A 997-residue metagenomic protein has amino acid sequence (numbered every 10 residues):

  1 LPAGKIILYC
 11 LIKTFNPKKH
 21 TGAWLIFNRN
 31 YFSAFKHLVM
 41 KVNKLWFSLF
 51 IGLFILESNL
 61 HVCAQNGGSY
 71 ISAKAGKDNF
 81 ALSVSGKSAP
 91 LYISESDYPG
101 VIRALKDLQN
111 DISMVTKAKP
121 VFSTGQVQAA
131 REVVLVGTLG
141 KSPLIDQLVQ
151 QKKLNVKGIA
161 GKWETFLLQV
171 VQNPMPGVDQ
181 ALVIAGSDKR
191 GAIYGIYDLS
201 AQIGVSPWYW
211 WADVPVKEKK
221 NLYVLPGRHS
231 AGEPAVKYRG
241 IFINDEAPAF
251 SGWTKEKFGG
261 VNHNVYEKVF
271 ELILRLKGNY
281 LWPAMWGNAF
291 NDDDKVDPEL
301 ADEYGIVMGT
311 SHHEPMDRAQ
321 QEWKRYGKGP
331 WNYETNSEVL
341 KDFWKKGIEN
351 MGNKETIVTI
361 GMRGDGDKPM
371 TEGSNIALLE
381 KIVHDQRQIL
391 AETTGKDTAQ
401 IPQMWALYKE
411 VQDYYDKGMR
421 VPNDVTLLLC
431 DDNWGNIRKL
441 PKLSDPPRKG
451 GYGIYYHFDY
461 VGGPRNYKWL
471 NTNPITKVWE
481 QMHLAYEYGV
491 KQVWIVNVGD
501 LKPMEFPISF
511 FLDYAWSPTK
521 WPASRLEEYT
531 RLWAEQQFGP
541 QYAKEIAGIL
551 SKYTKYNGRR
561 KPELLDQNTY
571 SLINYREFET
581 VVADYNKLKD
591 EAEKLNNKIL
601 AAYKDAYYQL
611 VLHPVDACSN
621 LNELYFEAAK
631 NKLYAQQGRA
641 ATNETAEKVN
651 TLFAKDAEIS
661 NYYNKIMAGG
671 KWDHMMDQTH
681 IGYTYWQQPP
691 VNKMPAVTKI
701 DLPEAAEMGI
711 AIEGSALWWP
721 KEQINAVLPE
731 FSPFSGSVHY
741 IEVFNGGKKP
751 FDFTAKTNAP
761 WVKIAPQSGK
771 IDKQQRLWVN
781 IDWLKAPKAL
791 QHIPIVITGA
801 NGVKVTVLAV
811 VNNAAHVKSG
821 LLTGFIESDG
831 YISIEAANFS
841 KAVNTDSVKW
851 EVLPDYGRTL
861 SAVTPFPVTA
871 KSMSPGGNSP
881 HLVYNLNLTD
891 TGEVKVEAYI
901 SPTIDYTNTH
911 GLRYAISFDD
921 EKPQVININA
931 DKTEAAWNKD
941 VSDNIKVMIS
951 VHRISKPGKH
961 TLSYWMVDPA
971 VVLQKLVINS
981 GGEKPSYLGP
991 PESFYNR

Functional and structural regions predicted by a protein language model:
L1-G67: Bacterial Sec-dependent N-terminal signal peptides
Q65-E233, D890: Contiguous, structured surface segment used for ligand recognition
Q65-K87, P689-P690, M694, L822 (+1 more regions): N-terminal pre-domain segments of enzymes
Q150-E334, G352, T398, M404-Y408 (+5 more regions): Feature activates predominantly on carbohydrate-active enzymes
V216-Y223, D292-E303, P330-K449, V582 (+2 more regions): Gly/Pro-rich turn-and-neighbor structural signature
N279-W282, N288, L429-G435, P441-Y603 (+1 more regions): Structured mid-domain segments that build the active-site/substrate or prosthetic-cofactor binding neighborhood
R576-Y740, P794-I795: Histidine-centered catalytic/metal-binding microenvironments
W718, Q723-L728, F734-R997: Extracytoplasmic
